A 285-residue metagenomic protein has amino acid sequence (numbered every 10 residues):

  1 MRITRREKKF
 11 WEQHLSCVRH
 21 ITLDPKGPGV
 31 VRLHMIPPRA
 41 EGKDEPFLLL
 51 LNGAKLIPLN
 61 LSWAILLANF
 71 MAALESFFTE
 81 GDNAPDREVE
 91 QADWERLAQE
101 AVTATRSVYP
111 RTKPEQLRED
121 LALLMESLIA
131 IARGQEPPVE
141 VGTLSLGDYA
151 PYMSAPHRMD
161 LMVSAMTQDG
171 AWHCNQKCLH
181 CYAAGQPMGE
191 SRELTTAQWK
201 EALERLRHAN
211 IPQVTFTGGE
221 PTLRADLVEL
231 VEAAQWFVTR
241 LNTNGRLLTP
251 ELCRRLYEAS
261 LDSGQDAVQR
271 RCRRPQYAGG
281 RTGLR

Functional and structural regions predicted by a protein language model:
M1-G53: Long, low-complexity, charged/polar intrinsically disordered regions in eukaryotic proteins
R2, R6, K55-D160: Long, charge-rich, low-complexity alpha-helical segments
K55, A184-M188, R271-R273: A short, flexible beta-alpha/helix-coil linker loop
Y109, Q116-S127, I131-A259: Conserved alpha-helical substructure of the radical SAM core
R246-L248, R271-R274: Short gly/pro/ser/thr-enriched loop/turn and capping motifs at secondary-structure boundaries
C253-C272: Non-cysteine beta-strand/loop elements that form the S-adenosyl-L-methionine
G279-R285: Glycine-rich S-adenosyl-L-methionine
